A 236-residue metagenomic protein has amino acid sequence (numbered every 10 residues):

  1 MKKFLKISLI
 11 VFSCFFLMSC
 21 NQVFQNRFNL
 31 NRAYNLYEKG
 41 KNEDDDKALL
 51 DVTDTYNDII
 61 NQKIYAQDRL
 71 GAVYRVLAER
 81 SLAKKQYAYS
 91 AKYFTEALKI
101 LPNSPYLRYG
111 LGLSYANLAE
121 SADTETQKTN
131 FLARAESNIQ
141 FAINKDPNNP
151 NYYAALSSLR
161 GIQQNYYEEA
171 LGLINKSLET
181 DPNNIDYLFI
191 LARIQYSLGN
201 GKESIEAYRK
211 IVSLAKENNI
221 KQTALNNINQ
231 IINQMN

Functional and structural regions predicted by a protein language model:
S19-V76: N-terminal leader/linker segments that initiate helical-solenoid repeat arrays
Y34, E38-K41, A72, E79 (+5 more regions): Residue-level recognition of tetratricopeptide repeat
D45-D54, S81-E96, E120-Q140, Q163-K176 (+1 more regions): Structural signature of tandem alpha-helical TPR/SEL1-like repeats, specifically the intra-repeat loop/turn
T53, N57-I64, A91, L98 (+7 more regions): A conserved position within tetratricopeptide repeats
N57, N61-I64, D68, P102 (+3 more regions): Short coil turns that delineate tetratricopeptide repeat
A66, V73, L107, Y152 (+2 more regions): TPR alpha-solenoid repeat register
R69, V76, G110, A155 (+2 more regions): Canonical tetratricopeptide repeat
D186, I190-R193, S197-N236: Terminal, low-structured helical/coil segments at or just beyond the last alpha-helical repeat
